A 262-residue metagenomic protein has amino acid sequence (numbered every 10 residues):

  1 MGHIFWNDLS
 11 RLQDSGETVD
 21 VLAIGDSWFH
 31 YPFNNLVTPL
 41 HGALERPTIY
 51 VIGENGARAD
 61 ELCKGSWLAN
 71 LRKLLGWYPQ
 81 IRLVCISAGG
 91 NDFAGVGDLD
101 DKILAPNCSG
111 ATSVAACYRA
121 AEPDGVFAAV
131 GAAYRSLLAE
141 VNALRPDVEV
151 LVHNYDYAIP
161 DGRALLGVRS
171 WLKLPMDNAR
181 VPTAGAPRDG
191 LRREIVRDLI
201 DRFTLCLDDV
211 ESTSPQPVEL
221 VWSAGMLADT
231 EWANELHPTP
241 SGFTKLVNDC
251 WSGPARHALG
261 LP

Functional and structural regions predicted by a protein language model:
M1-V19: Short N-terminal or domain-adjacent regulatory/targeting segments
D20-L22, W28-G125: Conserved SGNH/GDSL esterase-like catalytic core that processes O-acyl groups on lipids and polysaccharides
H30-P32, D92-V96, A158-A164, A228-E231: Short catalytic/ligand-binding loop motif for oxyanion handling, primarily in non-cytosolic enzymes, centered on
G53-E54, P217-A233: Acidic carboxylate-rich catalytic motifs and surrounding loops in phosphoryl-/glycosyl-chemistry enzymes
G110-G131, L137, D189-V196: Surface-exposed cleft-lining segments at the edges of enzyme active sites
V126-D177: Hydrophobic, aromatic-enriched interface-forming segments
D161-E219: Substrate-gating cap/lid alpha-helix
E231-P262: Histidine-centered active-site loop/cap adjacent to the catalytic His in serine esterases/O-acetyl transfer systems
